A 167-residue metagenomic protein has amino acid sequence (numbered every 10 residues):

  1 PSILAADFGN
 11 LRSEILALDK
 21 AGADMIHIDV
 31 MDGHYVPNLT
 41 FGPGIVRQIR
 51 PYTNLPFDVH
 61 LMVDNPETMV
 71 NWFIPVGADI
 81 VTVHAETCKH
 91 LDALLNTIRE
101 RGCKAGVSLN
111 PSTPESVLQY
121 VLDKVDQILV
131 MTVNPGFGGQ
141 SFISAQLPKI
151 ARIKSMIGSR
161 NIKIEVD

Functional and structural regions predicted by a protein language model:
P1-T82, C88-H90, T97-E100, K104-A105 (+4 more regions): Conserved N-terminal beta1-alpha1 strand-loop-helix module at the mouth
L95-T97, T113: Predominantly soluble domains enriched in secretory-pathway, periplasmic, or organellar proteins
G106-L109, V166: Short, hydrophobic beta-strand segments that form beta-sheet elements in well-ordered domains
S108-Q146: Histidine/lysine/aspartate-rich catalytic loop segments that bind and position anionic ligands
K163: A C-terminal functional module that forms or caps the active site or interfaces directly with catalytic machinery
